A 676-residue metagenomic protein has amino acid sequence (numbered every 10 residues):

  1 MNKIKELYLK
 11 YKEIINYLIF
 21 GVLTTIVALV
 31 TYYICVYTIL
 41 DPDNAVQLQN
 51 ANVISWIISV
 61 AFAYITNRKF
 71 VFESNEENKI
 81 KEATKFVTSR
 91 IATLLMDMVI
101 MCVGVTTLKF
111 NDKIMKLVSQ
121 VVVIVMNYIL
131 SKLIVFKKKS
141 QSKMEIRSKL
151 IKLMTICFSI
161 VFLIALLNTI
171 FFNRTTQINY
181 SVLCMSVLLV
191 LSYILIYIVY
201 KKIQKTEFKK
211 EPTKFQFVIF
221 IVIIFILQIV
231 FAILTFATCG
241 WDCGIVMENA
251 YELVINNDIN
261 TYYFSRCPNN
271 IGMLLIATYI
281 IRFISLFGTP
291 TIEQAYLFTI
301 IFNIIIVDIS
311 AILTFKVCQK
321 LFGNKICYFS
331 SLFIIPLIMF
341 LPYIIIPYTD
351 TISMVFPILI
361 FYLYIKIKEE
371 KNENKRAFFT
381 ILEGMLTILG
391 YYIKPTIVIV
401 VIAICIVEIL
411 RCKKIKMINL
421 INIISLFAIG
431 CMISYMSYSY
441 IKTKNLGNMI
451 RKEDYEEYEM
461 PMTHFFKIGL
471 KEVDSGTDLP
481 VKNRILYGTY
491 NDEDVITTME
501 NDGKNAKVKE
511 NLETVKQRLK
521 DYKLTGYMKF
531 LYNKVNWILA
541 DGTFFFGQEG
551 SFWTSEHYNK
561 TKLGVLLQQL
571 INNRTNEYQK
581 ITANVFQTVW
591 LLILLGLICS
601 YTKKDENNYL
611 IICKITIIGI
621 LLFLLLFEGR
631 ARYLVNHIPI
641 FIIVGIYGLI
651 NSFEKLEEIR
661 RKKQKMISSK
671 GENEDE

Functional and structural regions predicted by a protein language model:
I4-K5, Q141-I229, N422-A428, S652-E676: Start-transfer (signal-anchor) and selected internal transmembrane alpha helices of multi-pass inner/ER membrane
I114, T314-P336, Y609-I611: Transmembrane-helix signature of polytopic, membrane-embedded enzymes that assemble or transfer cell-envelope glycans
R174, S181-L189, Q294, F298 (+2 more regions): Membrane-interface anchor segments at the N-terminal boundary of transmembrane helices in multi-pass membrane enzymes
Y263-T291: Short hydrophobic/aromatic helix or loop-helix immediately within or flanking a transmembrane segment in polytopic
F298-L321, L359, L595-C599: Transmembrane-helix motifs of polytopic, lipid-linked glycan transferases
F322, I360-F379: Membrane-interface transmembrane helices that cradle and orient dolichyl/undecaprenyl
M339, I345-S353, I393: Short acidic/glycine- and proline-prone juxtamembrane loop motifs at membrane-interface regions of multi-pass membrane
L446-K560: Membrane-proximal stem/loop segments at transmembrane-domain junctions that anchor or position
